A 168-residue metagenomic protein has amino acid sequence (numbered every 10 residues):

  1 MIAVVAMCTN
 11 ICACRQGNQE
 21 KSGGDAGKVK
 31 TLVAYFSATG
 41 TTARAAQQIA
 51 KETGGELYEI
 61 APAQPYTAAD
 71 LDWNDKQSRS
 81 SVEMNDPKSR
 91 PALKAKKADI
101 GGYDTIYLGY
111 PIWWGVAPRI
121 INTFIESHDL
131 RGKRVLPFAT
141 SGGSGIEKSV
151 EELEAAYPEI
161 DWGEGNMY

Functional and structural regions predicted by a protein language model:
M1-C12: Sec-dependent N-terminal signal peptides of Gram-positive bacterial secreted proteins and lipoproteins
A13-L108, G115-A117, N122, E126: N-terminal beta1-alpha1-beta2 submodule of the flavodoxin-like/Rossmannoid cofactor-binding fold
L32-F36, L108-P111, P137-G143, M167: Second-shell loop/turn segments in exported
G40, G109, G132, G142-E147: Glycine-centered flexibility sites
I100, E126-G132, A156-E159: Short, conserved loop/helix-junction motifs that constitute active-site signature segments in enzyme catalytic cores
D104-I106, R131-L136, W162-G163: Short, surface-exposed connector motifs at secondary-structure boundaries
P118-T140: N-terminal/domain-start segments enriched in small and hydrophobic, helix-friendly residues, covering either
L136-Y168: Short, glycine-/small-residue-rich phosphate/pyrophosphate-handling segment
